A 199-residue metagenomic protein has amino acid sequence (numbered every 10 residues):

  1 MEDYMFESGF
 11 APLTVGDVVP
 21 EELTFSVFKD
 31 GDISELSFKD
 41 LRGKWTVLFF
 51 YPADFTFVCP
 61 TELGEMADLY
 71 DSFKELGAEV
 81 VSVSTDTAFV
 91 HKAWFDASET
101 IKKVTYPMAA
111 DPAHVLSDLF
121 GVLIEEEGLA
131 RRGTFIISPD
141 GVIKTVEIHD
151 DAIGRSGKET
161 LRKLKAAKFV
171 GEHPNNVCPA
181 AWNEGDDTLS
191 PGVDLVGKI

Functional and structural regions predicted by a protein language model:
M1-I199: Chalcogenol-based redox active-site neighborhoods
